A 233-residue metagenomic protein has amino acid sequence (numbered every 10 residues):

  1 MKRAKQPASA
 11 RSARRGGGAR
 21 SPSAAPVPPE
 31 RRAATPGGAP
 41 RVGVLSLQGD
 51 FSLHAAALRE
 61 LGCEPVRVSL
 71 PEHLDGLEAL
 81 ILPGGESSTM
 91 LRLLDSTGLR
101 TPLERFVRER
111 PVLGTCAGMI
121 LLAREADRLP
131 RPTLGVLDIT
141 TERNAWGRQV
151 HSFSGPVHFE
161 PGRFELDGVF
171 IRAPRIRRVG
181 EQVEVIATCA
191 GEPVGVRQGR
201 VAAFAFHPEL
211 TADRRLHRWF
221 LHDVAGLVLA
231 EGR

Functional and structural regions predicted by a protein language model:
M1-P7, P22-A33, R143-R233: Amide-donor transfer/coupling interface in amidating biosynthetic enzymes
M1-S96, P102-R105, R214-R218, H222-R233: N-terminal beta1-alpha1 cap of cysteine-dependent amidohydrolase-like domains
A39, G62, E109, R131-T133 (+3 more regions): A generic structural signal for alpha->beta connector loops
R41-G43, T133, R200: Residues that mark the start of a beta-strand
L47, A117, F206: Cofactor-binding loop segments of dinucleotide-utilizing enzymes, especially the Rossmann-like FAD- and NAD(P)+-binding
P65-V66, V112, V201: Hydrophobic anchor at the start of a short beta-strand that flanks the dinucleotide cofactor-binding loop
L82, G114, F204: Redox-cofactor binding/interface segments in oxidoreductases and associated redox assembly factors
E86-H158: Cysteine-nucleophile active-site neighborhood
